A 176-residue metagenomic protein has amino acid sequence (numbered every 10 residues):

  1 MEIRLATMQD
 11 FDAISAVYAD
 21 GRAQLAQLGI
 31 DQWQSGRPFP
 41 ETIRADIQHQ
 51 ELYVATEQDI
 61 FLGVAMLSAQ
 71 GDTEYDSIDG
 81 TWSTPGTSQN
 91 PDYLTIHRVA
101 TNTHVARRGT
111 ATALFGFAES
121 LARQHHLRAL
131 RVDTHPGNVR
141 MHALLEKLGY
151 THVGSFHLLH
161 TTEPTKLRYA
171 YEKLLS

Functional and structural regions predicted by a protein language model:
E2-A16: A short beta-loop-alpha structural element at the N-terminal edge of CoA-dependent acyl/N-acetyltransferase catalytic
S15, R22-T42: Conserved GNAT-fold acetyl-CoA-binding loop/helix
H49-A65: Conserved beta-hairpin
M66-A100, L159-T162: Conserved acyl-donor/pantetheine-binding loop and adjacent beta-alpha core of acyl/acetyltransferases and related
D72, D133, E146-L167: Conserved catalytic-core motifs of GNAT/GCN5-like acyltransferases
T101, R107-S120, A143, K147: Conserved acetyl-CoA-binding loop-helix of GNAT-fold acetyltransferases
T112, Q124, P136-G154: Conserved active-site alpha-helix within GNAT-family acetyltransferase domains
F115, A122-T134: Conserved GNAT acetyl-CoA-binding A-motif
